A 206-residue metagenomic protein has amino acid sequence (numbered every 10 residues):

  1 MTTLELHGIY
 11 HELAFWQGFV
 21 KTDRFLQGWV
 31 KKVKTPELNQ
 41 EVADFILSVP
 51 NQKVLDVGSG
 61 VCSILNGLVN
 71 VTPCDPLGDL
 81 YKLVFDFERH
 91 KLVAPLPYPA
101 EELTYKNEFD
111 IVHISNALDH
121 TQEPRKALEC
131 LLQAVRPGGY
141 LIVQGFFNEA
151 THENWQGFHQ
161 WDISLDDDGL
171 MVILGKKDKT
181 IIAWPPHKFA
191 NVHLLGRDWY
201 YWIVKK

Functional and structural regions predicted by a protein language model:
M1-S48: Class I SAM-dependent methyltransferase Rossmann-like catalytic core, especially the SAM/SAH-binding loop
N51-K53: Nucleotide donor/acceptor-binding cores
L55-E102: Class I SAM-dependent methyltransferase SAM/SAH-binding core
H113: A conserved beta-strand element that flanks and buttresses the S-adenosyl-L-methionine
N116-A117: Short catalytic micro-motifs in class I SAM-dependent methyltransferases
R125-Y140: A short glycine-rich, Lys/Arg-flanked "PGG" loop and its adjoining helix->strand segment in the class I
I142-G169: Conserved class I S-adenosyl-L-methionine
I182-K206: Core SAM-dependent methyltransferase catalytic element
